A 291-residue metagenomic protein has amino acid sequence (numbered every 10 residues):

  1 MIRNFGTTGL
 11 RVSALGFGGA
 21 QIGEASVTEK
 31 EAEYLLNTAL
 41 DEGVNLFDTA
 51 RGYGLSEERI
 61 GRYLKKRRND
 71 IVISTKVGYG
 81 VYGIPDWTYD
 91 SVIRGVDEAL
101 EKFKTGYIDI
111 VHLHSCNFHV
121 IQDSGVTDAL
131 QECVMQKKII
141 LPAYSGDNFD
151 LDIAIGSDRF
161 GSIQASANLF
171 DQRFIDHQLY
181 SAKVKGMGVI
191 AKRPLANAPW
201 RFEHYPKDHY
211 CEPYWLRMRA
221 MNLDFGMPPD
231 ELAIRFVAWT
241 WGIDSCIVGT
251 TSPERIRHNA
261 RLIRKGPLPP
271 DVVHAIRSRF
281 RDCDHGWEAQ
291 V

Functional and structural regions predicted by a protein language model:
M1-I71: N-terminal binding-site loop/beta-alpha segment at the start of enzyme catalytic domains that lines or forms
F5, F17, F47, I60 (+8 more regions): Conserved, mostly hydrophobic/aromatic
G6-G9, G61-V72, L100-K104, I155-D158 (+1 more regions): Acidic (Asp/Glu)-rich catalytic clusters
G18-K30, V77-I93, H119, R219-D224: Active-site mouth loops of central-metabolism enzymes
E24-V27, A50-E58, G80-G83, F118-Q122 (+1 more regions): Acidic-and-aromatic substrate-binding clefts and catalytic sites of carbohydrate-active enzymes
S26-A39, W87-F103, G146-A154, P229-I234: Short, acidic/polar
L100-H119: Active-site groove signature of glycoside hydrolases
S115-V291: Beta/alpha (TIM)-barrel catalytic core signal, keyed to glycine-rich beta->alpha loops juxtaposed to Asp/Glu that bind
